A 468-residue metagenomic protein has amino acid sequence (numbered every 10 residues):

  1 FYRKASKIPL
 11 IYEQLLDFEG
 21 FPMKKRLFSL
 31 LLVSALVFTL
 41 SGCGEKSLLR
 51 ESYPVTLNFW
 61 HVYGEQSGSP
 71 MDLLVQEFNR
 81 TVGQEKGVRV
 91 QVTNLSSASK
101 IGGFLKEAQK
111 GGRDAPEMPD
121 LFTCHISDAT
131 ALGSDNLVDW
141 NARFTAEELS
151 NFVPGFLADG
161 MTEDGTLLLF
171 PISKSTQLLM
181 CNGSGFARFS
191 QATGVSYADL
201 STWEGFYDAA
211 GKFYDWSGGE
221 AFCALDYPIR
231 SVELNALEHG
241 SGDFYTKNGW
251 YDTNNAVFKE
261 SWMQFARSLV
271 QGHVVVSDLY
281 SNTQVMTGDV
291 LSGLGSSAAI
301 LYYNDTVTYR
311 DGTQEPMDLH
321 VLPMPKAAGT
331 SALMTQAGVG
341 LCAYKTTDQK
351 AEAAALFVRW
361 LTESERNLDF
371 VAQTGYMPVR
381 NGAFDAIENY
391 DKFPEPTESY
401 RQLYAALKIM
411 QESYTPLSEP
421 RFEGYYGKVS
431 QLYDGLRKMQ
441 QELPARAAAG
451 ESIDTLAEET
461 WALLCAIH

Functional and structural regions predicted by a protein language model:
E65-R89: Short, polar/charged alpha-helical segment
Q84-G155, R188-S190, L291-S292, R310-T313: Extracytoplasmic "Venus flytrap"/periplasmic binding protein-like
F122-L178, E204-Y207, P316-P325: Hinge/lid segment of periplasmic solute-binding proteins
N141-F152, V195-D199, C223, S241-E260 (+3 more regions): Short, solvent-exposed loop/beta-turn-alpha elements that line the ligand-binding surface or hinge of extracytoplasmic
T166-I172, Q177, E204-Y251, V290: Extracytoplasmic/periplasmic solute-binding protein
Y207-G211, K247-L279, L319-H320, M324: Glycine-centered hinge/linker elements that transmit conformational signals in sensory and ligand-binding systems
R310-G382: Extracytoplasmic/periplasmic substrate-recognition and gating elements
P394-H468: Conserved C-terminal helix/tail region of periplasmic/extracytoplasmic solute-binding proteins
